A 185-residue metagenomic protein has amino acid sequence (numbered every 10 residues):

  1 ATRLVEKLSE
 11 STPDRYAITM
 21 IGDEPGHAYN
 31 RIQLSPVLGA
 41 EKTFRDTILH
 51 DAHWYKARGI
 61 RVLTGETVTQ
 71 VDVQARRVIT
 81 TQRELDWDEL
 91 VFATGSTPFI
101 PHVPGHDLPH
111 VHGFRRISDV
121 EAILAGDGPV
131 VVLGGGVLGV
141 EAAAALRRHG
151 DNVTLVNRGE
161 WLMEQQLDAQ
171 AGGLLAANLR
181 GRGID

Functional and structural regions predicted by a protein language model:
A1, D23, R115, L133-G136: Glycine-rich Rossmann-fold phosphate-binding loop(s) that bind the pyrophosphate of adenine dinucleotide cofactors
A1-R61, A145-Q170: Beta1-alpha1 glycine-rich phosphate/pyrophosphate-binding loop at the start of Rossmann-like nucleotide-binding domains
M20, G113, V132-L133, L155: Hydrophobic Val/Ile/Leu positions in short beta-strands of Rossmann-like dinucleotide-binding domains
L49-V131: FAD-binding core/adjacent interface of flavoenzyme oxidoreductases
I100-P101, V140-E141, M163-E164: Glycine/Thr-rich phosphate-binding loops of Rossmann-like dinucleotide-binding domains
A176-D185: Internal nucleotide-binding/catalytic subdomain
